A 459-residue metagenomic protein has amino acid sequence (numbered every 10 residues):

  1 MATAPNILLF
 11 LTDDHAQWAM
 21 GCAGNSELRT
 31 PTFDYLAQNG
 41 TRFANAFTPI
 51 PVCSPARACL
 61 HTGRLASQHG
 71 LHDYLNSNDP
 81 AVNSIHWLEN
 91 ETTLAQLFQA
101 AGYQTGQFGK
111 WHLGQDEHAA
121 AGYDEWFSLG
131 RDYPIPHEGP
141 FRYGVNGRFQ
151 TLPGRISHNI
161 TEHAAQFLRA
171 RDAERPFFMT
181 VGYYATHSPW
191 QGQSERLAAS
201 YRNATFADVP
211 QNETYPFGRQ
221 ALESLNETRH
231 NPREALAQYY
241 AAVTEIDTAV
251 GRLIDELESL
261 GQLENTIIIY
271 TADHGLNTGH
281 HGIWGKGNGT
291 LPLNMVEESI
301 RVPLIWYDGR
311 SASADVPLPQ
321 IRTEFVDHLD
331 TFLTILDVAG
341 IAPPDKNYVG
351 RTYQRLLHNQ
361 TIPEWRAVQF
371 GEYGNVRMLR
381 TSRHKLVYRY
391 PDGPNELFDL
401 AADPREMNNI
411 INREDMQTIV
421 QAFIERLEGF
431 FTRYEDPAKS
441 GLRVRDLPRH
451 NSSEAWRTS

Functional and structural regions predicted by a protein language model:
M1-P5, T12, A16-Q17, R42 (+7 more regions): Long, internal low-complexity/basic segments
L9-F10, A16-G106, E117, E125-P140: Active-site segment of extracytoplasmic enzymes that catalyze sulfate/phosphate-ester chemistry
C22-G24, T41-R64, H72, Q107-A119 (+6 more regions): Short, solvent-exposed turn/loop segments enriched in Gly/Ser/Thr/Pro and often Arg
L28, A119-G122, L129, Q191-S194 (+2 more regions): Histidine-centered active-site microenvironments of extracellular/periplasmic hydrolases and transferases
T30, L60, A101, K110 (+8 more regions): Polar, surface-exposed loop/tail segments that function as active-site lids or cofactor/substrate-recognition elements
H61, D132-F149, L222-H230, G251-D255 (+3 more regions): Substrate-binding rim/cap in mid-to-C-terminal beta-strand-loop elements of soluble/periplasmic
L71-A100, H112-Y240, P448: Formylglycine-dependent
V296-E297, Y307-G309, Q369-N412, L447-S459: C-terminal, low-complexity/hydrophilic appendages and adjacent surface loops of extracellular/periplasmic anionic
